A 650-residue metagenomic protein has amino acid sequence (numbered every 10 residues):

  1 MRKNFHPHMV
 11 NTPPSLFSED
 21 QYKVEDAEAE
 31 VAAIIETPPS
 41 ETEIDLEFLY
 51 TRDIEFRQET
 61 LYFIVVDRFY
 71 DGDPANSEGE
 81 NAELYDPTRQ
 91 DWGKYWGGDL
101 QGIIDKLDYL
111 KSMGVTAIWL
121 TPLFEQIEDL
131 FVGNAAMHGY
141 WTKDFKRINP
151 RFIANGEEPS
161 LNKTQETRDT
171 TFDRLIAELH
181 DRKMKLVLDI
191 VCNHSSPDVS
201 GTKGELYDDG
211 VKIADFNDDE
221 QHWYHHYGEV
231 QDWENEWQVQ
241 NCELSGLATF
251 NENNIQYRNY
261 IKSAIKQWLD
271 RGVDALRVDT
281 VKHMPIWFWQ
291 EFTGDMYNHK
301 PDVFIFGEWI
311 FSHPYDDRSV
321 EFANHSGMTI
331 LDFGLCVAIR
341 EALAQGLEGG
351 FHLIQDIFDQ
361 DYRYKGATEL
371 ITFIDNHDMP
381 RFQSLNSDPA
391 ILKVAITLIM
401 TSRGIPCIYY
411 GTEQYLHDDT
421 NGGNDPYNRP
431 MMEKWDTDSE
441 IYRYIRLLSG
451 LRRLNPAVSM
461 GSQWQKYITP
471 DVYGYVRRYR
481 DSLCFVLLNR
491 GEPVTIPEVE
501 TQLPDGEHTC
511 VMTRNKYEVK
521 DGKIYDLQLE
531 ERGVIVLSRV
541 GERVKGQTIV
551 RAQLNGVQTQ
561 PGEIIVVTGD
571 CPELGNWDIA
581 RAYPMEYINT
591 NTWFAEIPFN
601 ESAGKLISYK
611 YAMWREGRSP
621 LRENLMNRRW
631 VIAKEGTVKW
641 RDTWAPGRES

Functional and structural regions predicted by a protein language model:
M1-V65, D71, E78-N81, W96 (+8 more regions): Carbohydrate-interacting/catalytic domains
L16-D20, E43-D45, I176, H180-M184 (+12 more regions): Active-site-proximal helices and loops of the catalytic beta/alpha 8
E47, I54-E59, D67-R271, E291-W309 (+3 more regions): Substrate-binding/active-site clefts of carbohydrate-active enzymes
L61-V65, A117-P122, W141-R147, L186-D189 (+9 more regions): Structural recognition of the beta-strand scaffold that forms the well-ordered cores of secreted hydrolase catalytic
V65-R68, F124, N149-F152, C192-H194 (+8 more regions): Short, flexible loop/turn elements at secondary-structure junctions
V557-L606, W614-K634: Aromatic-rich carbohydrate-binding modules that target alpha-glucans
